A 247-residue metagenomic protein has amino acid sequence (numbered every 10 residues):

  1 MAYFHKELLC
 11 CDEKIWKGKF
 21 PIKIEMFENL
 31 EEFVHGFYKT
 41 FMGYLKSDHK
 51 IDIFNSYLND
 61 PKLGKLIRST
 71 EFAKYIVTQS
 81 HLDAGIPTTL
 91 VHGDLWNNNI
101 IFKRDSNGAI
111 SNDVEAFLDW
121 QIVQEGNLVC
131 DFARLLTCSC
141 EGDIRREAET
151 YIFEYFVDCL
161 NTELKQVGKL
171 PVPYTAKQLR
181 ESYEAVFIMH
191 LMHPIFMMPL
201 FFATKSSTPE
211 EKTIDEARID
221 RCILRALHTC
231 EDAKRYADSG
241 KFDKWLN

Functional and structural regions predicted by a protein language model:
M1-D12, F156, L160, L164: A generic secondary-structure signal for well-formed alpha-helical elements
Y3-H92, F102-S111, R218-C222, A226-A233 (+1 more regions): ATP-dependent phospho-/nucleotidyl transfer catalytic cores
C11-W16, R146-E147, E163-P171: Short, flexible/disordered secondary-structure transition segments
T89, W96-C138: Catalytic activation segment of kinase domains across protein kinase-like and atypical kinase folds
I122-Q166, H190-E211: Active-site activation/catalytic loop segments of kinase-like enzymes and analogous catalytic loops in related
G168-M189, R221: All-alpha amphipathic helical-bundle segments outside canonical DNA-binding/catalytic cores that form hydrophobic
E184-L246: Long, cytosolic, alpha-helical-rich C-terminal regions that act as interaction/scaffolding modules
